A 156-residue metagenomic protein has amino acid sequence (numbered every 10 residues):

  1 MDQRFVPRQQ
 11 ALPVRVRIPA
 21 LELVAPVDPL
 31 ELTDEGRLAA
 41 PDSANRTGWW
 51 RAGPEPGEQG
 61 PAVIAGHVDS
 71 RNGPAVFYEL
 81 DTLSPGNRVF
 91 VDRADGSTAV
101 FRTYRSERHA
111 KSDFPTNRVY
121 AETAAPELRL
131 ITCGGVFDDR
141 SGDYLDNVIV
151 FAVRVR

Functional and structural regions predicted by a protein language model:
M1-S84, D92-S97, Y104-R156: Solvent-exposed, non-transmembrane regions of membrane-associated and secreted proteins
